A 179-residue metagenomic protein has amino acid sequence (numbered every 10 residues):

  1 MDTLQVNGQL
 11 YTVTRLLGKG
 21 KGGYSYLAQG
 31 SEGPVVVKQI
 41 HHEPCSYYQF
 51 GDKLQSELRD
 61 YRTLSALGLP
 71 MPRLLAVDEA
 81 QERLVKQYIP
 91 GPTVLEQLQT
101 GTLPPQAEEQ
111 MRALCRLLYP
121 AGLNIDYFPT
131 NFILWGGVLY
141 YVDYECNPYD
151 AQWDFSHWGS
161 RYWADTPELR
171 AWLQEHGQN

Functional and structural regions predicted by a protein language model:
M1-T14: Juxta-kinase regulatory segment immediately upstream of eukaryotic protein kinase catalytic domains
V13-L16, K21-Q55: ATP-binding glycine-rich loop module of kinase domains
V35, P70, L84, Y140-V142: Protein kinase-like catalytic core scaffold
Q49-L67: The N-lobe alphaC helix and its flanking beta3-alphaC-beta4 segment of protein kinase-like domains, centered on
F50, L69-E108: Conserved structural core of kinase catalytic domains
A107, Y119-I125, L134-N179: C-lobe/activation-segment region of protein kinase-like
A113-L117: Conserved hydrophobic core/spine positions of the Hanks-type protein kinase catalytic domain
T130-N131: Conserved protein-kinase catalytic-loop position immediately C-terminal to the HRD catalytic Asp
